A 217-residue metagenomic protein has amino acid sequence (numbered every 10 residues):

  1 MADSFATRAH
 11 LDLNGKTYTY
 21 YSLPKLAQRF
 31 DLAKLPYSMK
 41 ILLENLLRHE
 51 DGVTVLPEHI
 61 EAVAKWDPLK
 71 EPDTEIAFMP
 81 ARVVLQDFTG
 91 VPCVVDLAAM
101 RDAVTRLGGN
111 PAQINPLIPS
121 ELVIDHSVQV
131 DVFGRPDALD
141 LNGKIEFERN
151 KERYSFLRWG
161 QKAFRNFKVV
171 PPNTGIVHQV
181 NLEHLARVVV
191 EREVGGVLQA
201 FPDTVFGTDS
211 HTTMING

Functional and structural regions predicted by a protein language model:
M1-G217: Fe-S-dependent hydro-lyases/dehydratases of central metabolism
